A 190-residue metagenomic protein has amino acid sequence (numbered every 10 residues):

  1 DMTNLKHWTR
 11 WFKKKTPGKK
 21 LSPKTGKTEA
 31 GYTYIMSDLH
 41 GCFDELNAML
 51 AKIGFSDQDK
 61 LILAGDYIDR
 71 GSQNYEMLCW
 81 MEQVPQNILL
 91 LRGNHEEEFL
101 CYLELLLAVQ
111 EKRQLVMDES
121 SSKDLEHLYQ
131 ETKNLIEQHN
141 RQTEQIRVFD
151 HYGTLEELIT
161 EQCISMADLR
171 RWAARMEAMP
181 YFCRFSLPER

Functional and structural regions predicted by a protein language model:
D1-W80, E97: N-terminal active-site segment of His-dependent metallophosphoesterases
N74-R190: Active-site neighborhood of divalent metal-dependent phosphoester bond hydrolases
